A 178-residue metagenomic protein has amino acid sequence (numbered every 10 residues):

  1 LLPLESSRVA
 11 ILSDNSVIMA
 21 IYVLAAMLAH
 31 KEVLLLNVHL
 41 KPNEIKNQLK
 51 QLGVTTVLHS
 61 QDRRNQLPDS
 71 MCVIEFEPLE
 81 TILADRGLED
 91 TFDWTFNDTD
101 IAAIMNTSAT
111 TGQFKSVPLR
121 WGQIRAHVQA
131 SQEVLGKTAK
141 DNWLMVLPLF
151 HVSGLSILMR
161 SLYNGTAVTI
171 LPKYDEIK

Functional and structural regions predicted by a protein language model:
L1-L40, P148: Conserved AMP-binding/adenylate-forming
L4, L49-T55: Active-site charged/polar residues at nucleotide-handling catalytic sites that mediate phosphoryl, nucleotidyl
V9, A26, V57, I101 (+3 more regions): Conserved S/T- and glycine-rich ATP-binding loop of Class I adenylate-forming
V9, V54-S60, C72-F76: Short, hydrophobic beta-strand segments that form beta-sheet elements in well-ordered domains
S13-D14, L34-L49, Q61-R63, V146 (+1 more regions): ATP-dependent adenylate-forming carboxylate-activation enzymes
P68-T81, G165: Active-site regions of enzymes building and remodeling cell-envelope glycoconjugates
R86-N106, Q113, G136-N142: Conserved pre-ATP/AMP-binding loop-to-beta segment of ANL
R125-N142, F150-K178: Conserved AMP-binding/adenylation subdomain of ANL enzymes
